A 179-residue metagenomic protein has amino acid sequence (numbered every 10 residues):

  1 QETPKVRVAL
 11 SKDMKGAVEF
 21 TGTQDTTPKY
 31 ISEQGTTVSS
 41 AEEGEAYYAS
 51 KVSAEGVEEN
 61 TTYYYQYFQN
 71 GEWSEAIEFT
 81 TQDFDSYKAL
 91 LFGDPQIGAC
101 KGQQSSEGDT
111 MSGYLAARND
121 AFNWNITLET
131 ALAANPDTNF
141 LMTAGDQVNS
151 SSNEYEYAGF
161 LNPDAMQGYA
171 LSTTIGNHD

Functional and structural regions predicted by a protein language model:
Q1-D179: Divalent metal-dependent phosphoesterase catalytic cores across multiple superfamilies
